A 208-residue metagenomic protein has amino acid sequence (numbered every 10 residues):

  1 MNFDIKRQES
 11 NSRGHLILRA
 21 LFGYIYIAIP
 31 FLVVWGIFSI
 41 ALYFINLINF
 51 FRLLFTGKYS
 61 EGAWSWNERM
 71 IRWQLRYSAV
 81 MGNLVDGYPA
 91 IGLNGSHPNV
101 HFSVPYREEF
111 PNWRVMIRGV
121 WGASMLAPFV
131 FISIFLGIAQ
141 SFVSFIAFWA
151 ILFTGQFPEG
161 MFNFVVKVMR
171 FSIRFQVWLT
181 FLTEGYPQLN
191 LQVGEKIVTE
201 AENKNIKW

Functional and structural regions predicted by a protein language model:
M1-W208: Membrane-proximal intrinsically disordered regions of secretory-pathway and membrane-system proteins
